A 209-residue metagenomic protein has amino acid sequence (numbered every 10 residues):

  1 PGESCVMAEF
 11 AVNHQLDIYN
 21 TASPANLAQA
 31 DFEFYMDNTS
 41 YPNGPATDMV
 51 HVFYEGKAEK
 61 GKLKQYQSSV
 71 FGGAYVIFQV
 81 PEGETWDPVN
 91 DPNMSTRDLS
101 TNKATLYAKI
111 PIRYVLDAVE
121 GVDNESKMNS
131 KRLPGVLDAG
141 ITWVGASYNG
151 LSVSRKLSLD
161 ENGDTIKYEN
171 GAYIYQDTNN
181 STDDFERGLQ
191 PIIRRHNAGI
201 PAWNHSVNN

Functional and structural regions predicted by a protein language model:
P1-Q176, N180-D183, G188: Solvent-exposed beta-edge/loop recognition patches
Q176-N209: A recurrent domain-boundary module in secreted/ectodomain proteins
